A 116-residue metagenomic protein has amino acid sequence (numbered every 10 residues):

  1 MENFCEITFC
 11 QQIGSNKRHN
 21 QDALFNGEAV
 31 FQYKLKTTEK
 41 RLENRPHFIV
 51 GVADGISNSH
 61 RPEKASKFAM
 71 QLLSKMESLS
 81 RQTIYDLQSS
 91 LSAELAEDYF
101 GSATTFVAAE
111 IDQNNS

Functional and structural regions predicted by a protein language model:
M1-S116: PP2C/PPM-type serine/threonine phosphatase catalytic domain
